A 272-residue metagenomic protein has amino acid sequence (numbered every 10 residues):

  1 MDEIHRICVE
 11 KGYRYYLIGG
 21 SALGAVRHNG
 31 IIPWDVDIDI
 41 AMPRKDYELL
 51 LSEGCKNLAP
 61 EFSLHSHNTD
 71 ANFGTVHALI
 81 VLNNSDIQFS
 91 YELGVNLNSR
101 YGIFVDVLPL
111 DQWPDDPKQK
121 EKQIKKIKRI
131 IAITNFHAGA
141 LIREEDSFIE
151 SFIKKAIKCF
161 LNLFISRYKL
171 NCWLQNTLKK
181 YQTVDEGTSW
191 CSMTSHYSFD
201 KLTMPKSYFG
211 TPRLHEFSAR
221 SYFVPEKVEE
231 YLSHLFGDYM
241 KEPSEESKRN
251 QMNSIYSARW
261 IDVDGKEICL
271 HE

Functional and structural regions predicted by a protein language model:
M1-V9, L51-D115, I133-G237, E242-E272: Conserved catalytic core of two-metal-ion nucleotidyltransferases
H5-I38, M42, Y47-L51, S207 (+1 more regions): Active-site nucleotide-donor binding segment shared across nucleotidyl transfer reactions
D116-K122: A short secondary-structure junction signal
I124-I127: Short, His- and charge-rich active-site/binding loops that engage polyanionic ligands
